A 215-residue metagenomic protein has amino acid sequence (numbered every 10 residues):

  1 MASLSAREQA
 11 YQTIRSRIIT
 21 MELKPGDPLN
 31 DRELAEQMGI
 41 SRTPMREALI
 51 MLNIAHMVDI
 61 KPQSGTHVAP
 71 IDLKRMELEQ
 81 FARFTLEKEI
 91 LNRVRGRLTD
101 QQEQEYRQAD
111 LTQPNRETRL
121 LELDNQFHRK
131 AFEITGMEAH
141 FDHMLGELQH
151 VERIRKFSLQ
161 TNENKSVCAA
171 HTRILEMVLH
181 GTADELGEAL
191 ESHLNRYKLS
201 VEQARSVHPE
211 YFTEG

Functional and structural regions predicted by a protein language model:
M1-G96, K198, Q203-G215: Short linear motifs at protein or domain termini
E79, R97-F157, T161, V167-H180 (+1 more regions): Conserved amphipathic alpha-helical segments that form helical-bundle/coiled-coil interaction surfaces
